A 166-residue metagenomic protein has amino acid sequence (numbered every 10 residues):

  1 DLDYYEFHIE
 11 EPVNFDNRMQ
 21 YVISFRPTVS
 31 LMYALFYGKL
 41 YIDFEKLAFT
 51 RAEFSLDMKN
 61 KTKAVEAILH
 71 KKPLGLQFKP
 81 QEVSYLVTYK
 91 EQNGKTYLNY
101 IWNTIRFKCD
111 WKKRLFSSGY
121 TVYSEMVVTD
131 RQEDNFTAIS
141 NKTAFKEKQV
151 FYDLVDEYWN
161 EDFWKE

Functional and structural regions predicted by a protein language model:
E6-D134: Gly/Pro-enriched, hydrophobic low-complexity segments that function as extracytoplasmic propeptides/linkers
V122-E166: Gram-negative outer-membrane assembly/targeting C-terminal domains
